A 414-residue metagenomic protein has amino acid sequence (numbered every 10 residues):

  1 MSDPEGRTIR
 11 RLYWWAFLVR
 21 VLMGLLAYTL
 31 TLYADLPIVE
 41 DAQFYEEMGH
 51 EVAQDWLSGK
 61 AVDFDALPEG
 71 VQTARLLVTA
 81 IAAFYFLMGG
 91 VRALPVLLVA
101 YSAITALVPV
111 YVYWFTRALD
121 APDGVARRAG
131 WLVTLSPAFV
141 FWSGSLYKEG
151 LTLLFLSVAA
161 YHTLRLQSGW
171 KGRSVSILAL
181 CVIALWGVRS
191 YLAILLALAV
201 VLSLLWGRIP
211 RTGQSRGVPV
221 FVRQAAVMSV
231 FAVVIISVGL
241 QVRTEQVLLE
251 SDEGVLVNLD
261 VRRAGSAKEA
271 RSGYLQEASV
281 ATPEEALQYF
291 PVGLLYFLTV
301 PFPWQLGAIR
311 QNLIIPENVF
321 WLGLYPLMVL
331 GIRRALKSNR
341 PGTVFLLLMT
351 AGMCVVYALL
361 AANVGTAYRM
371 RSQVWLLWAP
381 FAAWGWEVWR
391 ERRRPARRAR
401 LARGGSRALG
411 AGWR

Functional and structural regions predicted by a protein language model:
M1, G293, F297-P303, I314-R340: Hydrophobic, aromatic-rich transmembrane alpha-helices and their immediate juxtamembrane boundary segments
D3, R165, G169-R173, Q214-R216 (+3 more regions): Membrane-interface helix-loop-helix junctions at transmembrane boundaries of multi-pass membrane enzymes, predominantly
I9-L12, A16-A61, A82, V261-R262: Extracytoplasmic loop-helix module adjacent to an early transmembrane segment
D41-V91, V292-G293: Short hydrophobic/aromatic helix or loop-helix immediately within or flanking a transmembrane segment in polytopic
V91-P95, V112-L135: Transmembrane-helix signature of polytopic, membrane-embedded enzymes that assemble or transfer cell-envelope glycans
V99-L119, G323-L327: Transmembrane-helix motifs of polytopic, lipid-linked glycan transferases
V140-F141, A159-L166, S174-L196: Membrane-interface alpha helices of multi-pass inner-membrane proteins
G144-E149: Short acidic/glycine- and proline-prone juxtamembrane loop motifs at membrane-interface regions of multi-pass membrane
